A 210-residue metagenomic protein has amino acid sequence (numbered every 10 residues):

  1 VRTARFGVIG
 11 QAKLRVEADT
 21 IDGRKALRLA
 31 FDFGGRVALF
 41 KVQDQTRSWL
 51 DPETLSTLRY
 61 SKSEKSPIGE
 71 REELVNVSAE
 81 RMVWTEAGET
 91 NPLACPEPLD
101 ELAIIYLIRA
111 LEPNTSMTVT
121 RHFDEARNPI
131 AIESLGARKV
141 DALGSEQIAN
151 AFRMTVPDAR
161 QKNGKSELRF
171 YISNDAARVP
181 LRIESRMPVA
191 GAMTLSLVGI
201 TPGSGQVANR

Functional and structural regions predicted by a protein language model:
V1-A79, A110-R210: Acidic, serine/threonine-rich low-complexity disordered tracts
P67-R109: Hydrophobic, well-structured mid-protein blocks that either form specific transmembrane helices
